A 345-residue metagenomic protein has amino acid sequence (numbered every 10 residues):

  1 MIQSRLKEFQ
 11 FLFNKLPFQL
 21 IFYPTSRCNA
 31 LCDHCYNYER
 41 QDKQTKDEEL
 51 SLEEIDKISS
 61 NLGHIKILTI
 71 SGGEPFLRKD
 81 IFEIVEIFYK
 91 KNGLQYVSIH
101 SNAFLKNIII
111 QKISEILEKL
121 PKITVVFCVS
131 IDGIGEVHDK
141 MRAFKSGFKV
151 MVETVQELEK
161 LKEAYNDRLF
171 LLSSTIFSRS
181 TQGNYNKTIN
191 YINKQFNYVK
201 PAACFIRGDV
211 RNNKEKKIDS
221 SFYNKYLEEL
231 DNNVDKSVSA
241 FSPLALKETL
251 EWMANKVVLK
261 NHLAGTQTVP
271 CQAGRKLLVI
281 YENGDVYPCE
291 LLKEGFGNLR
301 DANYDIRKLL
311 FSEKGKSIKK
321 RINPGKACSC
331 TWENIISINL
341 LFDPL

Functional and structural regions predicted by a protein language model:
M1-T124, N212, D219, D343: Conserved alpha-helical substructure of the radical SAM core
S4-R5, Q10-L16, Y38, T266-T268 (+1 more regions): Flexible mid-to-C-terminal extensions adjoining Fe-S/redox cofactors in radical SAM and related proteins
F22, S26-N29, G265, R321-P324: Processing junctions and N-termini across compartments
N29, D33-Y36, Q272, C328-T331: Cys/His/Pro-rich metal-binding microdomains
L31, C35, V137-M141, L309: Residues that scaffold the ATP/ADP-binding catalytic core of kinase and kinase-like folds
E53-S60, E83-E86, K90, Q111-E115 (+6 more regions): Replace "anionic and nucleotidyl ligands
E74, S101-A103, I131-G133, T175-F177 (+1 more regions): Short, flexible loop/turn elements at secondary-structure junctions
K119-A273, L277-E282, Y287, L291-G297 (+2 more regions): Radical SAM enzyme [4Fe-4S]-AdoMet core and its adjacent flexible, acidic and glycine-rich loops/tails across
